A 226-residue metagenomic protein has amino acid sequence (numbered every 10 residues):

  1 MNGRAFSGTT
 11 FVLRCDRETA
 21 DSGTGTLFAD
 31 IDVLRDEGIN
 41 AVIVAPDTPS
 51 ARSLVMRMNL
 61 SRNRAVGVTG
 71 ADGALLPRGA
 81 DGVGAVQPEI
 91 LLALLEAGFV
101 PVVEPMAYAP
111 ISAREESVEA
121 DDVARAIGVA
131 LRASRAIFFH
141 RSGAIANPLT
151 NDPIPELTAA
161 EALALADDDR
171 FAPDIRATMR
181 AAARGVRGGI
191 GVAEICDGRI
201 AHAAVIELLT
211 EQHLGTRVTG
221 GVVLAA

Functional and structural regions predicted by a protein language model:
M1-R199, V222-A226: Nucleotide/pyrophosphate-binding catalytic subdomain
I206-V222: Conserved, well-ordered active-site substructure
